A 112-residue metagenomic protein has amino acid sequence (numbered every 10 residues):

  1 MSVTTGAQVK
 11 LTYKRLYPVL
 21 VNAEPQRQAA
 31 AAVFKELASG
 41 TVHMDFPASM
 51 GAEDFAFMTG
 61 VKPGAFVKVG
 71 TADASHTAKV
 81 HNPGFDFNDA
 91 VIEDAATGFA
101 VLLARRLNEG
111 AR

Functional and structural regions predicted by a protein language model:
M1-R112: Metal-dependent amide/peptide-bond hydrolase catalytic core, centered on the "pita-bread" metallohydrolase fold
